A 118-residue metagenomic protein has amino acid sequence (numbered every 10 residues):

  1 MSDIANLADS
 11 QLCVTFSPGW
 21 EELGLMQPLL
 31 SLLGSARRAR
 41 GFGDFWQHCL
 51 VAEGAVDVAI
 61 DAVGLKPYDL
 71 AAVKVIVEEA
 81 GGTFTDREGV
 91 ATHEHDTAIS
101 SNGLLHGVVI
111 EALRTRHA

Functional and structural regions predicted by a protein language model:
S2-A118: An extended, acidic
